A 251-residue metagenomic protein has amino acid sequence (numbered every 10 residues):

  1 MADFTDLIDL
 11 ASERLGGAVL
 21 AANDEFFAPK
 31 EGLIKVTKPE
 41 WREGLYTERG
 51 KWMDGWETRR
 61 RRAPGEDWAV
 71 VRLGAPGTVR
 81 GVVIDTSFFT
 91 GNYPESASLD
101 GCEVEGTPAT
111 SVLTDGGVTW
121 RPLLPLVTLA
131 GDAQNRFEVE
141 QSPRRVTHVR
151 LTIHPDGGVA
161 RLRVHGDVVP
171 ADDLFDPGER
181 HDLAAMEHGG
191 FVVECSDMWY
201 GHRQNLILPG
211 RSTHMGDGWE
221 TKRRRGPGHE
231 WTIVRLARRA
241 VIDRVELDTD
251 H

Functional and structural regions predicted by a protein language model:
M1-A63, R80, F88-G116, D132 (+2 more regions): Juxtadomain low-complexity/linker regions and immediately adjacent membrane-anchoring helices
A63, W68, G74, T119-L124 (+1 more regions): Basic, short loop/linker segments at the boundary and entry of helix-turn-helix/winged-helix-like folds
P64-D67, G74-G81, V146, P227-H229 (+1 more regions): Extended extracellular/luminal ectodomain segments enriched in beta-structured repeat modules
D67-A69, N135-F137, E230-T232: Short strand-edge motifs at loop-to-beta-strand transitions and within beta-strands of extracellular beta-rich domains
V70-R72, G81-D85, D100, R150-T152 (+2 more regions): Residues within well-ordered beta-strands of beta-sheet-rich folds
V112-T128: Local beta-strand/beta-hairpin segments that build beta-sheet-rich folds
